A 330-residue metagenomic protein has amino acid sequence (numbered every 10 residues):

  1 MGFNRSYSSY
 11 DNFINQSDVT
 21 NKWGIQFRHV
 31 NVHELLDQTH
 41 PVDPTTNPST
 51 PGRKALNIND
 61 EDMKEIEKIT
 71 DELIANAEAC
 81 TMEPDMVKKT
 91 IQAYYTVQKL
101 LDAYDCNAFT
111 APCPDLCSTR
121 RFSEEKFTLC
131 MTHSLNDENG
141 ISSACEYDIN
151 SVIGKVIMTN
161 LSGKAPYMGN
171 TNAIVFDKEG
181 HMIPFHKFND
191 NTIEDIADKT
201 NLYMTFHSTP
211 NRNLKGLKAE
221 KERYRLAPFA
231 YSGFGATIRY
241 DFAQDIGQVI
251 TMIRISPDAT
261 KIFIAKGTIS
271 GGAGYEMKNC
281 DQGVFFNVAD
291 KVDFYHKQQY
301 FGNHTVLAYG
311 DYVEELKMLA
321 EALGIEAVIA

Functional and structural regions predicted by a protein language model:
M1-A165: Conserved, well-structured core segments that form the ligand-binding/active-site neighborhood of functional domains
Y7-Y10, F27, Y94-Y95, Y104 (+10 more regions): Sequence-level detector for tyrosine residue identity
N21-I25, T50-P51, C130-S134, D190-T192 (+3 more regions): Short, surface-exposed linear patches
V30-H33, G169-T171, A330: Conserved beta-strand termini and adjacent loop/short-helix elements that scaffold enzyme active sites in alpha/beta
V42-I58, E124, D177-I196, A219 (+1 more regions): Intrinsically disordered, low-complexity coil segments
S143-I149, I153, I157-T268: Long, charge-rich C-terminal accessory regions
R212-A330: Extended hydrophobic packing segments that form well-structured cores
